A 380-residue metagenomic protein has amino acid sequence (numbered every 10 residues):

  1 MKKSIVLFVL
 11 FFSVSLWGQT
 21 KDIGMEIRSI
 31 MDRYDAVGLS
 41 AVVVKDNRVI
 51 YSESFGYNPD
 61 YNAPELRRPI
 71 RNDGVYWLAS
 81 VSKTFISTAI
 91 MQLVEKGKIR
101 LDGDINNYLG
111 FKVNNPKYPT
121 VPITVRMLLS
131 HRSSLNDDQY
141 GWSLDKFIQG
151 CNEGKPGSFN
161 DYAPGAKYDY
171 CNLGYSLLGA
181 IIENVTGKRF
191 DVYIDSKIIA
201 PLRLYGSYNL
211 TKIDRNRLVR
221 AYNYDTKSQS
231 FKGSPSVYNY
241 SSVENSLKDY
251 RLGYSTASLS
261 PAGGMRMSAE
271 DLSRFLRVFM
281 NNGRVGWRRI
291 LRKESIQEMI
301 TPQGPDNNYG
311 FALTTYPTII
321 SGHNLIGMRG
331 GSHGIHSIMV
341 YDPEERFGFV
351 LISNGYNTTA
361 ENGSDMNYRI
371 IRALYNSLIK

Functional and structural regions predicted by a protein language model:
S4-V14: Sec-dependent N-terminal signal peptides
T20-Y76, Q149-S158: Short, conserved catalytic-motif segment at the N-terminal edge
D22-S29, G38, S80, F85-A89 (+11 more regions): Extracytoplasmic/secreted proteins, especially bacterial periplasmic and envelope-associated proteins
R33-S40, A63-M127, Y162-L173, S260-G263 (+1 more regions): Short active-site loop at a secondary-structure junction that contains or immediately precedes the catalytic residue(s)
S54-G56, S236, S337, S353: Short clusters of small/polar residues that mark proteolytic maturation junctions
P59, P116-R329: Short, surface-exposed loop or secondary-structure junction motifs that flank catalytic or metal-binding residues
L325, H336-V340, E345-T359: Short, well-ordered beta-strand elements
G355-K380: Short, gly/Ser/Thr-rich active-site loops of penicillin-recognizing serine hydrolases
